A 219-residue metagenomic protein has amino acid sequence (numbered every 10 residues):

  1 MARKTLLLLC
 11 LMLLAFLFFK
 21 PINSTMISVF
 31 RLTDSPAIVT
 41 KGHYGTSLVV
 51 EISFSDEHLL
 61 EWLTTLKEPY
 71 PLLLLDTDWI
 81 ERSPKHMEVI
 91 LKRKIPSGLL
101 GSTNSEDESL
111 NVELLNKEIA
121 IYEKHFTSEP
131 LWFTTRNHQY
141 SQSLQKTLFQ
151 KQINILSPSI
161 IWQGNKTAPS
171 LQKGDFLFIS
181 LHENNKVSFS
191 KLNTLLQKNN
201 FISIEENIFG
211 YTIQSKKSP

Functional and structural regions predicted by a protein language model:
M1-A2, P219: Short, low-complexity, intrinsically disordered N-terminal peptides in bacterial proteins
R3-P21: Hydrophobic membrane-insertion alpha-helices, especially the h-region of bacterial N-terminal signal peptides
L7-C10, I38, K85, I121 (+2 more regions): Short, flexible coil/linker segments at or flanking structured domains
L8-C10, L60, E205: Generic N-terminal initiation segments characterized by hydrophobic and/or small/turn-forming residues
F18-N23, T46, Q150-Q152: N-terminal start-of-chain detector that recognizes signal peptides and the immediate post-cleavage beginning
S24-E108: Active-site beta->alpha N-cap acidic-glycine motif
N104-P219: Catalytic domains of cell-wall/extracellular-matrix polysaccharide-remodeling enzymes, centered on de-N-acetylation
